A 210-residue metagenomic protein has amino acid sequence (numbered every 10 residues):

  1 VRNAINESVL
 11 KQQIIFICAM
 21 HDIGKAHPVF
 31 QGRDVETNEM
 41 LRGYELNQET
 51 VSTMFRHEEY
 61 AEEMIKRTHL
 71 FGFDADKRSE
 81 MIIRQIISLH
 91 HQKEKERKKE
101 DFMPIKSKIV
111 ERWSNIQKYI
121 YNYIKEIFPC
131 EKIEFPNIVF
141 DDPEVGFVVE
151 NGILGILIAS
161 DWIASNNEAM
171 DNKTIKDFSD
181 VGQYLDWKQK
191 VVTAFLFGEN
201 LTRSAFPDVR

Functional and structural regions predicted by a protein language model:
V1-L201: Accessory nucleic-acid engagement/destabilization modules that flank
E199-R210: N-terminal pre-P-loop "Q-motif" helix
